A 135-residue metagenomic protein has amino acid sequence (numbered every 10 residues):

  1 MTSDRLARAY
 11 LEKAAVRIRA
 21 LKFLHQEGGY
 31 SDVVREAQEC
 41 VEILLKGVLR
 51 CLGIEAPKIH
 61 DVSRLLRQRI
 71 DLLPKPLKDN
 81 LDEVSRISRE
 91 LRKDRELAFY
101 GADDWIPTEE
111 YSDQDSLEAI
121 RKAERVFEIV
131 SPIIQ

Functional and structural regions predicted by a protein language model:
M1-Q135: Terminal alpha-helical segments
